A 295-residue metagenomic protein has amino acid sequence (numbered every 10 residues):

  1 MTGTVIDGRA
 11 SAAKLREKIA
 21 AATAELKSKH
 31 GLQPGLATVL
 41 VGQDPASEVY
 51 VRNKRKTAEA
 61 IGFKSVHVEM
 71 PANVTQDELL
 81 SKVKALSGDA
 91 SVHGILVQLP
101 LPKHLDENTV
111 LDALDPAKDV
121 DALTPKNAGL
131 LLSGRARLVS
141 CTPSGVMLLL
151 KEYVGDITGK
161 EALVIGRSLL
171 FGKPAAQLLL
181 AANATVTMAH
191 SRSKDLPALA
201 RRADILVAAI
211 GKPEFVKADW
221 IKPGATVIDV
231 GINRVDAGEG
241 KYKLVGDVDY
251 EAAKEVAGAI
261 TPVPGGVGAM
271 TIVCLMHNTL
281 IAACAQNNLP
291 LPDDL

Functional and structural regions predicted by a protein language model:
M1-H30: Positively charged, low-complexity intrinsically disordered leader regions
P34-L36, E161-A162: Conserved hydrophobic helix-helix packing surfaces used for dimerization/oligomerization
V41-R55, R137-T226, V230, V235 (+1 more regions): Glycine-rich phosphate/diphosphate-binding loop of Rossmann-like nucleotide-binding domains
S47-D89: Active-site cofactor/substrate anionic-group-binding motifs, chiefly glycine- and Lys/Arg-rich phosphate-binding loops
L96-I157, L199: Anion-binding alpha/beta catalytic cores of soluble intermediary-metabolism enzymes, centered on
V97-H104, K212-E214, I232-V235, G266: Short glycine-rich anion-binding loops that position phosphate/pyrophosphate groups of nucleotides and phosphorylated
N108-T124, A128, G231-Q286: Rossmann-fold NAD(P)-binding glycine/threonine-rich loop
L150-T158, A282, Q286-P292: A charged, well-structured terminal subsegment
